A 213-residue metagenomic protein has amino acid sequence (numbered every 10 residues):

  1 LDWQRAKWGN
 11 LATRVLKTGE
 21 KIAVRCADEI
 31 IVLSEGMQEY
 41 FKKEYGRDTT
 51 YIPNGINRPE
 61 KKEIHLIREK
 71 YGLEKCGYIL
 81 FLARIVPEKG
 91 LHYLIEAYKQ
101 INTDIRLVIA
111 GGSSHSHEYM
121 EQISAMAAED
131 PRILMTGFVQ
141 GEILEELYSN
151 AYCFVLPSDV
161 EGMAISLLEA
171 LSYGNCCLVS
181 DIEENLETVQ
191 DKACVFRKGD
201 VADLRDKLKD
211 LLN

Functional and structural regions predicted by a protein language model:
A12-E29, I123: Membrane-proximal helix-turn-helix segments that form the acceptor-binding/catalytic region of lipid-linked
G36, G55: Carbohydrate-associated surface elements
G77, F81, V86-Q100, E118: A conserved mid-protein helix/loop that constitutes part of the nucleotide-sugar donor-binding site
M120-V139: Nucleotide-activated donor-binding/catalytic signature segment of Leloir-type glycosyltransferases, i.e., the conserved
F138-V139, E146-A151: Short alpha-helical donor nucleotide-sugar binding micro-motif in glycosyltransferases
D159: Aromatic "clamp/platform" in nucleotide-sugar-dependent glycosyltransferases that forms part of the donor/acceptor
S172, C176-V179: Short hydrophobic beta-strand element within catalytic cores of glycosyltransferases and related nucleotide-activated
C194-V201, D210-L212: Conserved acidic donor-binding segment of nucleotide-sugar-dependent glycosyltransferases
